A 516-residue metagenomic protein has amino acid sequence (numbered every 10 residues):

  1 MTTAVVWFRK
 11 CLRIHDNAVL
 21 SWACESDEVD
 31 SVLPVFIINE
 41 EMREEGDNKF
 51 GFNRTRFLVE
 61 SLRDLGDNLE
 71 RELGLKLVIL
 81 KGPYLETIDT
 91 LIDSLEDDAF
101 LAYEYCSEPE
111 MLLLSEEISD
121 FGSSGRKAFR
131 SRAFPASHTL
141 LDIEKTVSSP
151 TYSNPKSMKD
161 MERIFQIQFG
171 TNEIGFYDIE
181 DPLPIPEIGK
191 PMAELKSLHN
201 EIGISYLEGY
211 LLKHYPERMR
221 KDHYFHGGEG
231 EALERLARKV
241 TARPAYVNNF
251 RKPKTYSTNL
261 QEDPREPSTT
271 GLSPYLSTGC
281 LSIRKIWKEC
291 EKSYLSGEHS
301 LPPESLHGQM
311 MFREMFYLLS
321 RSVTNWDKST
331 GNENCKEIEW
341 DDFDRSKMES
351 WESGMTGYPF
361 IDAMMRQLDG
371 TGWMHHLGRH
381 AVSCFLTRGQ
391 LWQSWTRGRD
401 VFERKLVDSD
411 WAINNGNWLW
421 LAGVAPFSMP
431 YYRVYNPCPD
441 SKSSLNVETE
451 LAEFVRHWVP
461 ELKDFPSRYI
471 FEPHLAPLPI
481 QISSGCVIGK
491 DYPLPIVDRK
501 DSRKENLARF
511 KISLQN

Functional and structural regions predicted by a protein language model:
M1-G74, V487, Y492, R503 (+1 more regions): N-terminal beta-strand-loop-alpha-helix module at the start of alpha/beta ligand-binding or catalytic domains
R9-C11, I37-N39, G82, C106-E108 (+7 more regions): An acidic- and aromatic-residue-enriched active-site/binding cleft used to recognize and process polar
D16-V19, L113-S115, S394, G398: Residues at alpha-helix caps and immediate loop-helix transition turns in enzyme cores, especially N- and C-cap
S26-S31, D67-K76, D120-A133, A242-A245: Structural alpha-beta junctions
L75-K76, K81-G227, L419-L421, C438 (+1 more regions): Beta-rich, aromatic/charged-enriched effector core domains that present basic-aromatic interfaces for binding
P150-N334, E448-T449, E453-N516: Glycine/tryptophan-enriched, flexible segments
R265-S467: Active-site-proximal binding-pocket segments
